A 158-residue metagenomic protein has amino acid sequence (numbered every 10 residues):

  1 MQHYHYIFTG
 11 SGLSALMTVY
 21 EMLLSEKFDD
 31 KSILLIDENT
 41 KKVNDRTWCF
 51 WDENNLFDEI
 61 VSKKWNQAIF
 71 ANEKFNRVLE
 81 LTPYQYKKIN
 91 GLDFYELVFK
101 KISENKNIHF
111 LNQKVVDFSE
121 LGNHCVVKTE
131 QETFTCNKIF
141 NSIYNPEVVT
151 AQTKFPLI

Functional and structural regions predicted by a protein language model:
M1-S14, L34-I36: Beta1/beta-strand and adjacent pyrophosphate-binding region of the FAD-binding site in flavoprotein oxidoreductases
S14, K41, P146: Conserved Rossmann-like nucleotide-cofactor binding loop
M17, E21-F75: N-terminal FAD cofactor-binding segment of flavoenzymes
E21, S25, K106-I158: Predominantly flavin-linked oxidoreductase catalytic cores and closely associated redox partners
E73, L81-T82, L111-Q113: Conserved beta-strand termini and adjacent loop/short-helix elements that scaffold enzyme active sites in alpha/beta
R77-P83, T133-K138: Short amphipathic beta-strand/extended segments with alternating polar/hydrophobic composition
L79-K100, S142: Short beta-strand to alpha-helix junction loop
